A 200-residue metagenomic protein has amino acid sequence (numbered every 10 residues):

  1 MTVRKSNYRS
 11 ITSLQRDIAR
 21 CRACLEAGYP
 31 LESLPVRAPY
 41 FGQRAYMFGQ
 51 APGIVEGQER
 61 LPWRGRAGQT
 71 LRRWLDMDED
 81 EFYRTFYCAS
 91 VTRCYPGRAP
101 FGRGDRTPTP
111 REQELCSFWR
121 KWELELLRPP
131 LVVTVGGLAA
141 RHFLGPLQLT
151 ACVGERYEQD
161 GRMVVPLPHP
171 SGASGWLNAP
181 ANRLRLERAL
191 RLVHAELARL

Functional and structural regions predicted by a protein language model:
V3-L200: A polyanion-binding, active-site-adjacent surface
